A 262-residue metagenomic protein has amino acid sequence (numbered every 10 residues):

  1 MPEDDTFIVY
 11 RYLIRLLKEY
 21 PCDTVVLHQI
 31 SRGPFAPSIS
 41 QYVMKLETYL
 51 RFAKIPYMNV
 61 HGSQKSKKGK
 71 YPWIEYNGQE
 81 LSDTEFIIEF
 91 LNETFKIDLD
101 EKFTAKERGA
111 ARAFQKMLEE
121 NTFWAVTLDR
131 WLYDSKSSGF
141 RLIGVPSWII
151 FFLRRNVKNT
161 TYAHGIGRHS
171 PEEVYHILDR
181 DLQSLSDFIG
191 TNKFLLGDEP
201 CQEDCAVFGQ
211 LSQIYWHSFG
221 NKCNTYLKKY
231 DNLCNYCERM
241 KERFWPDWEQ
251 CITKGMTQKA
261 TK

Functional and structural regions predicted by a protein language model:
M1-F152, L195, Y215: GST-like domain detector, emphasizing the conserved glutathione-binding G-site in the N-terminal thioredoxin-like
P2, C234-K262: C-terminal helix/juxtamembrane-tail motif
S31-G33, P56, E93, I97 (+5 more regions): Short amphipathic alpha-helical interaction elements and helix-loop-helix interfaces that mediate dimerization
V43, T84, I88, R108 (+4 more regions): Generic preference for well-ordered alpha-helical elements
K45, Y49-F52, F90, I177-F188 (+1 more regions): Amphipathic alpha-helical segments that form well-ordered structural scaffolds and often line/cohere around active
M58, K222-Y226, W248-M256: Structured alpha-helical bundle/scaffold domains in large eukaryotic membrane-trafficking regulators
N59-K65, D198-P200, I252-M256: Acidic carboxylate-rich catalytic motifs and surrounding loops in phosphoryl-/glycosyl-chemistry enzymes
W124-N232: GST-like fold's C-terminal all-alpha helical module
